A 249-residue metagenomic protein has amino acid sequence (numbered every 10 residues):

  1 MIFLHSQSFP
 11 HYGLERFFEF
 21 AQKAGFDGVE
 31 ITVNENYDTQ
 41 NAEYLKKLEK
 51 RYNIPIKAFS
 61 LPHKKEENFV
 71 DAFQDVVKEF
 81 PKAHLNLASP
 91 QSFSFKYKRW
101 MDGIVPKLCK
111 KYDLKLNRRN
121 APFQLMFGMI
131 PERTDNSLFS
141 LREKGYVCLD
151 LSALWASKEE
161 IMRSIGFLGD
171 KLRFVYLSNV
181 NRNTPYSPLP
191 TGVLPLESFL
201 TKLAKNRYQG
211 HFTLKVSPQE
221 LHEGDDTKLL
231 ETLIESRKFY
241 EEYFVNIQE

Functional and structural regions predicted by a protein language model:
M1-Q22, D38, K50, D71-A83 (+3 more regions): Histidine-acidic metal/acid-base catalytic patches
F3-Y12, N34, H63, P90 (+1 more regions): Low-complexity, intrinsically disordered or weakly predicted helical/coil tracts enriched in serine/threonine
D27, I31-G103, K110-K115, N183-Y186 (+3 more regions): Structural motif corresponding to the early beta-alpha repeats
K64-E67, Q124-L125, W155: A short acidic, often aromatic-flanked loop/helix-cap motif at beta-alpha or helix-coil junctions that lines enzyme
S89, L116-P122, L151, N179: Short, structured patches in soluble enzyme cores that scaffold and shape functional sites
F93-L141: Hydrophobic, well-structured mid-protein blocks that either form specific transmembrane helices
